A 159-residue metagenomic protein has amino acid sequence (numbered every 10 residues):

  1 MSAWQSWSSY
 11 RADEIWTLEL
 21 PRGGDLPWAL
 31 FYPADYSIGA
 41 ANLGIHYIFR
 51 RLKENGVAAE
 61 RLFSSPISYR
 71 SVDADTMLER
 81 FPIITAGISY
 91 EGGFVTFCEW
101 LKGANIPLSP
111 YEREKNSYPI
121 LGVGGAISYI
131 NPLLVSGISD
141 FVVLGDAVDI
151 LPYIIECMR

Functional and structural regions predicted by a protein language model:
M1-G24, I67-S68: Short N-terminal or domain-adjacent regulatory/targeting segments
Y32, R61-S64: Residue-level recognition of beta-strand->loop/alpha-helix junctions
Y36-S37: Short amphipathic, basic-aromatic surface patches that mediate peripheral association with negatively charged
A40-I48: Conserved alpha-helical elements of sugar-nucleotide-dependent glycosyltransferases
Y47-A59: Short helix-loop-beta junction
S64-R159: Glycine-rich beta-alpha loop elements in corrinoid/cobalamin-binding modules across cobalamin-dependent enzymes
